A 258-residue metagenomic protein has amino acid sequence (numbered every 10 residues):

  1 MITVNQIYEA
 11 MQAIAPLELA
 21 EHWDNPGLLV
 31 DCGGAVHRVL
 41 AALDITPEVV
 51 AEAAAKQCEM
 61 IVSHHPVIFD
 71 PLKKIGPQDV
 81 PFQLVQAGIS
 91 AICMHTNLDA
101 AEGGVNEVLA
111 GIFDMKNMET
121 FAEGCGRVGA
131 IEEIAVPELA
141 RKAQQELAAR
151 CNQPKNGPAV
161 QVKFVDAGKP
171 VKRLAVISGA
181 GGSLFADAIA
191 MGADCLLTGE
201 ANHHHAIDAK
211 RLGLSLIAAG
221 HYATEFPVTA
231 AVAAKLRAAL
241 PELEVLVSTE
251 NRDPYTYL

Functional and structural regions predicted by a protein language model:
M1-L258: Hydrophobic structural segments
